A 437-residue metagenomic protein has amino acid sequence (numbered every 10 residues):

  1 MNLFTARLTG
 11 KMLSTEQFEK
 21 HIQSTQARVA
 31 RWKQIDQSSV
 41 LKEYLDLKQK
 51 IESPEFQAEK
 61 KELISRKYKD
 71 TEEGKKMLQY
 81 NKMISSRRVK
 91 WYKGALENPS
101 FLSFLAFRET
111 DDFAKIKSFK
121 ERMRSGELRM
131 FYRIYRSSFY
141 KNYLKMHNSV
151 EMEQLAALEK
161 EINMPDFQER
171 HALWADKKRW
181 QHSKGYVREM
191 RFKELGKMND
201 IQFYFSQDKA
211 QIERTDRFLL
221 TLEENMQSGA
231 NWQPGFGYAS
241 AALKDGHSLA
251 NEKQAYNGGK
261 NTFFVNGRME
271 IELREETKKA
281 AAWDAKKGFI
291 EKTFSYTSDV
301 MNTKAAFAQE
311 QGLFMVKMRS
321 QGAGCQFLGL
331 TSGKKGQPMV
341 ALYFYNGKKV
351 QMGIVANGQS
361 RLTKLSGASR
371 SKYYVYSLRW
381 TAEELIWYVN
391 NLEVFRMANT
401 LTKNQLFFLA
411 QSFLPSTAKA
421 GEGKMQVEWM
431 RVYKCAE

Functional and structural regions predicted by a protein language model:
F192-S240: Extracellular carbohydrate-recognition regions
F203, Q207, T402-E437: Ligand-recognition surfaces built from glycine- and aromatic
M226, F314, K372-W380, L385-W387: Short tryptophan-centered beta-strand motifs in secreted/extracellular beta-sheet-rich domains of glycan-recognition
W232-E270, E275: Extracellular glycan-recognition surfaces and repeat-rich motifs
E272-V350: Secretory/extracellular carbohydrate-interaction modules and structurally similar beta-sandwich "look-alikes"
V300-F307, L362-G367, M397-A398: Beta-strand-rich interaction surfaces with strong enrichment in secreted/lumenal proteins
V355-V375: Short, aromatic/His-centered strand-loop micro-motif at the edge of beta-sheets
N390-F407: Short, solvent-exposed beta-strand-to-loop segments that form ligand-recognition rims of beta-rich domains
